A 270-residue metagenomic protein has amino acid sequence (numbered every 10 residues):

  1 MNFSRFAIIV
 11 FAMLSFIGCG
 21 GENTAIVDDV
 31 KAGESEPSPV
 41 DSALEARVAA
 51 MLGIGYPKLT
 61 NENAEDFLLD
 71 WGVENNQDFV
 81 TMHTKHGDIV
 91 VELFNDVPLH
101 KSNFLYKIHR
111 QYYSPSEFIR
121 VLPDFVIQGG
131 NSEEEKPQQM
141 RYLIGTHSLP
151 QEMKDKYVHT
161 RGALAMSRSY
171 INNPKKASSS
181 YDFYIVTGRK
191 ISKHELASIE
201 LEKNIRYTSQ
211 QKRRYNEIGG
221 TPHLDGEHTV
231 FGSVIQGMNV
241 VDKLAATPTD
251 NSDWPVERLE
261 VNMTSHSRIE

Functional and structural regions predicted by a protein language model:
M1-A7: Bacterial N-terminal signal peptides that target proteins for export
A7-S15: Bacterial N-terminal signal peptides
C19-E270: Cyclophilin-like peptidyl-prolyl cis-trans isomerases
